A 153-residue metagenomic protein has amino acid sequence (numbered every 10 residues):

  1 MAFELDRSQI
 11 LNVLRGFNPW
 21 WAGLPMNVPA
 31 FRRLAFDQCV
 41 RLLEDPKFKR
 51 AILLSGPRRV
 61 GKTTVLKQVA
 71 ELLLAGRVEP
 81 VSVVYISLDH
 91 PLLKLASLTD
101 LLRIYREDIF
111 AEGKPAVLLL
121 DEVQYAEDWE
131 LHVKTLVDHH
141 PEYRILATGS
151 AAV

Functional and structural regions predicted by a protein language model:
M1-V153: Phosphate-binding site recognition
